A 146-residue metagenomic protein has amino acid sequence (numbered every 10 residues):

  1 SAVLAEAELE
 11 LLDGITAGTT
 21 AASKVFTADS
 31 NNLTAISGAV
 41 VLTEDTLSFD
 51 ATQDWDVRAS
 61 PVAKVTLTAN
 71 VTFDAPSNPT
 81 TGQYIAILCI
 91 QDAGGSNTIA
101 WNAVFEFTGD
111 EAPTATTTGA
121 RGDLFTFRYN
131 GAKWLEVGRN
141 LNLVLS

Functional and structural regions predicted by a protein language model:
S1-T43: Fibrous stalk/shaft segments of extracellular and virion attachment machinery
G18-T19, S23, D50-T52, G82 (+1 more regions): Glycine-centered loop/turn motifs
T20, A28, P79, T117-G119: Hydrophobic beta-strand core residues of beta-sandwich domains
N31, S60, A120-G122: Tight coil/turn sites that cap or link beta-strands
G38-E106, R128-S146: Exposed extracellular interaction/assembly regions and N-terminal maturation sites
V104-T118: Terminal beta-strand-rich extracellular "head" domains that mediate receptor/glycan or other ligand binding
T117, D123-R128: Helix-rich interaction surfaces within compact, conserved domain-sized segments that mediate assembly or partner
